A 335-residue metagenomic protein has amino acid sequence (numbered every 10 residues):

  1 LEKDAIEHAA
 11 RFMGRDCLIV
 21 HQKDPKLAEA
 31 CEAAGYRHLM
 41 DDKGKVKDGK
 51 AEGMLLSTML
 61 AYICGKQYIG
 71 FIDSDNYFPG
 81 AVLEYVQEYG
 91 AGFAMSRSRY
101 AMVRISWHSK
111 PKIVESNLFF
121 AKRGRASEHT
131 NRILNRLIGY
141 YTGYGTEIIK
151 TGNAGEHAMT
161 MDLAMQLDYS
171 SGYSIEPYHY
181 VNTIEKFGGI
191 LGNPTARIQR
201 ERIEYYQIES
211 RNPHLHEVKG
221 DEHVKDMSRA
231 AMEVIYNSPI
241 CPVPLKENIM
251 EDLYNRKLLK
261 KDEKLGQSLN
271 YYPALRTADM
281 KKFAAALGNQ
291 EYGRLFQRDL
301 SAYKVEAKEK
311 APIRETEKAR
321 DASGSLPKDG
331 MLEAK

Functional and structural regions predicted by a protein language model:
E2-K66: Active-site-proximal specificity loops/subdomain of glycosyltransferases
Q22, V103-S106, I208: Short glycine/serine/threonine-enriched helix-capping/active-site loop that flanks the nucleotide-sugar donor pocket
A30-K43, L118-F120, L163, E222-M227: Short, surface-exposed amphipathic charged segments that create phosphate/polyanion-binding patches used for binding
V46-M54, A126-T130, G172-E176: Phosphate/oxyanion-binding active-site loops and adjacent basic polyanion-contact surfaces
A51, G152, M161, Y173-V181: Conserved glycosyltransferase catalytic-site signature
K66-Y77: Short beta-strand-to-loop acidic/aromatic patch adjacent to the donor-nucleotide binding site
P79-M161, M165: Conserved catalytic core of nucleotide-sugar-dependent glycosyltransferases
Y173-K335: C-terminal catalytic/acceptor-binding lobe
